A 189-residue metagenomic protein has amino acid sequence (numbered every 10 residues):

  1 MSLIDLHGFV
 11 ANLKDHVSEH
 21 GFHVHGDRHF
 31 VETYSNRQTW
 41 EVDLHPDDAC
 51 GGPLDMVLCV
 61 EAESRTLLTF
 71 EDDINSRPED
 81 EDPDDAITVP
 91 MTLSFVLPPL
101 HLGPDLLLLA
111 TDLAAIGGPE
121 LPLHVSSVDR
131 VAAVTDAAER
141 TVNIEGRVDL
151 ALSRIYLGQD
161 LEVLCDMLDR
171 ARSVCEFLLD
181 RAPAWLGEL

Functional and structural regions predicted by a protein language model:
M1-F30: Short, extreme N-terminal leader segments that mark the start of a protein/domain
L3, H7, P99, R154-L157 (+1 more regions): Short, charged/polar micro-motifs that form catalytic or ligand-binding hotspots
L6, V10, L102-L106, L164: Generic alpha-helical secondary structure
V10, K14, S18, L107-A114 (+1 more regions): Generic solvent-exposed, charged/amphipathic alpha-helical segments that serve as macromolecular interface scaffolds
E19-E81: N-terminal interaction modules that seed assembly of large macromolecular complexes
P46-D48, V60-T66, L93-H101, L150-R154: Beta-strand elements of well-folded, non-transmembrane domains
R65-E139: Short, internal acidic amphipathic alpha-helical interface segments that mediate docking to partner proteins
A110-L189: Glycine-rich, aromatic-bearing surface loops/beta-hairpins
